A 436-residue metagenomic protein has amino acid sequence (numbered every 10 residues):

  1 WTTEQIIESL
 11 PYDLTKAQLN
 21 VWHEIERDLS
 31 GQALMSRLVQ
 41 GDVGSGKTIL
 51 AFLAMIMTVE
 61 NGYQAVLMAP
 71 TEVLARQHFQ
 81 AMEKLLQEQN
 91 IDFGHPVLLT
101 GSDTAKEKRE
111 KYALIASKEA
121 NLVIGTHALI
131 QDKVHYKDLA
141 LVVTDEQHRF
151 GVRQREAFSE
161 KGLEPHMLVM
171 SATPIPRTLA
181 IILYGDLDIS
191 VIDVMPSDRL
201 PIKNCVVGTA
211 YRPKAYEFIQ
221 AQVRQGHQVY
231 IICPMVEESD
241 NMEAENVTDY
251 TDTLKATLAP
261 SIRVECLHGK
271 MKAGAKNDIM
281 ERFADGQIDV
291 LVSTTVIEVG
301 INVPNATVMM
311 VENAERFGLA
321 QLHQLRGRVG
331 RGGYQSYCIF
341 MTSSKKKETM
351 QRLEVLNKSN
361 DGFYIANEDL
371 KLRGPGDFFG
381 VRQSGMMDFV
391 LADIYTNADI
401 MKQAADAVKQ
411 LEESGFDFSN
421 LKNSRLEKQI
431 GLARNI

Functional and structural regions predicted by a protein language model:
E8, Y12-H23, S30-E354, Q410 (+1 more regions): Inter-lobe coupling/hinge segments of SF2-like helicase ATPases
G333, Y337, K345-I436: C-terminal accessory region of SF2 helicases/translocases
